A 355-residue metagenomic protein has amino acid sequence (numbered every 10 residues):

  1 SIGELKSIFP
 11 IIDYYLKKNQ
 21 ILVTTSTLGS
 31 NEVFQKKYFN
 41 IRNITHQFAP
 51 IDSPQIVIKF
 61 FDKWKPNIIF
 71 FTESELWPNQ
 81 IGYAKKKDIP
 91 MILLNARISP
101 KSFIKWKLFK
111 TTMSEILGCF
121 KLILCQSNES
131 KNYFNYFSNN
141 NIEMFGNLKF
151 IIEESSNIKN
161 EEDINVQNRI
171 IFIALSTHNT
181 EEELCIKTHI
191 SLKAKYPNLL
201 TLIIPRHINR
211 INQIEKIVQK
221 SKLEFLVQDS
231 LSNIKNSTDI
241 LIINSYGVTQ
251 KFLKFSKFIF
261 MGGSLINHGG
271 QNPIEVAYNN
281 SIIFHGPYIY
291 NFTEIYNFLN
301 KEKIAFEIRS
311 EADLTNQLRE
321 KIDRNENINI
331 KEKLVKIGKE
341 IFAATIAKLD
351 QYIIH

Functional and structural regions predicted by a protein language model:
S1-H355: Nucleotide-activated sugar donor-binding and catalytic core shared by glycosyltransferases and related lipid-linked
